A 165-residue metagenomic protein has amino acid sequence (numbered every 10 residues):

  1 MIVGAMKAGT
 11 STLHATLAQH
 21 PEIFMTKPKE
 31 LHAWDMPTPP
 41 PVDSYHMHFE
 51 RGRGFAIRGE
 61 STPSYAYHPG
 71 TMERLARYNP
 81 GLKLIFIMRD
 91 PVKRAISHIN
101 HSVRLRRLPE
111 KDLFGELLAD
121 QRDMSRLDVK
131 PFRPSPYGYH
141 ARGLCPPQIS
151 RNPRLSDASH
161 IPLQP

Functional and structural regions predicted by a protein language model:
M1-H68, R74-I87, P91-V129: PAPS-dependent sulfotransferase catalytic core
A15, E73, S150, R154: Surface-exposed charge patches
V42, M72, C145-I149: Short, well-ordered alpha-helical scaffold segments within catalytic/effector domains
R58-P63, F132-P165: Phosphate-binding beta-loop-alpha motif at adenosine-nucleotide cofactor sites
